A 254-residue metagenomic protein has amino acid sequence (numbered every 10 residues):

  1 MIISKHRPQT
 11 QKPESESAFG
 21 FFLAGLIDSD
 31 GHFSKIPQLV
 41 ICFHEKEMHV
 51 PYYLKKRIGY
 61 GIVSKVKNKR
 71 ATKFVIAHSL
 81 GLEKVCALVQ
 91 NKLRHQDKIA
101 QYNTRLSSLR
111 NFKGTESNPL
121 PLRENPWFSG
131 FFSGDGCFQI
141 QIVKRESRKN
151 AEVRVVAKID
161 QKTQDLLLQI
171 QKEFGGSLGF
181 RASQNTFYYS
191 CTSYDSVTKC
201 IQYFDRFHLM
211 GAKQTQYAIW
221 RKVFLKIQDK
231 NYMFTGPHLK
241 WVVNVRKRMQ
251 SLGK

Functional and structural regions predicted by a protein language model:
M1-K254: Internal intein/HINT superfamily modules and their associated LAGLIDADG
